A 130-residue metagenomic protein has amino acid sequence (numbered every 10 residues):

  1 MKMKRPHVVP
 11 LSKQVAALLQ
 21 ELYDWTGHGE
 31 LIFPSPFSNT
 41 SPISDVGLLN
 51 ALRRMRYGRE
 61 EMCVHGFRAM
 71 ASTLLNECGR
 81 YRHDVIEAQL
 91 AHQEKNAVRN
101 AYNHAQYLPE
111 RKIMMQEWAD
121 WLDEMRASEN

Functional and structural regions predicted by a protein language model:
M1-K4, A16, R80, L90-M125: Catalytic-site neighborhood detector that most strongly recognizes the C-terminal catalytic loop/helix of tyrosine
V9, A17-T40, V46-A88, H92: Short, basic (Lys/Arg/His-rich) helix/loop patches that form interaction surfaces in the mid-to-C-terminal regions
S12, P34, N103: Residue-level detector of conserved, well-ordered beta-strand and adjacent loop positions that form binding/recognition
Y23-G29, L49, E110-I113, L122 (+1 more regions): Extended, non-catalytic subsegments within catalytic or DNA/protein-binding/adaptor domains
